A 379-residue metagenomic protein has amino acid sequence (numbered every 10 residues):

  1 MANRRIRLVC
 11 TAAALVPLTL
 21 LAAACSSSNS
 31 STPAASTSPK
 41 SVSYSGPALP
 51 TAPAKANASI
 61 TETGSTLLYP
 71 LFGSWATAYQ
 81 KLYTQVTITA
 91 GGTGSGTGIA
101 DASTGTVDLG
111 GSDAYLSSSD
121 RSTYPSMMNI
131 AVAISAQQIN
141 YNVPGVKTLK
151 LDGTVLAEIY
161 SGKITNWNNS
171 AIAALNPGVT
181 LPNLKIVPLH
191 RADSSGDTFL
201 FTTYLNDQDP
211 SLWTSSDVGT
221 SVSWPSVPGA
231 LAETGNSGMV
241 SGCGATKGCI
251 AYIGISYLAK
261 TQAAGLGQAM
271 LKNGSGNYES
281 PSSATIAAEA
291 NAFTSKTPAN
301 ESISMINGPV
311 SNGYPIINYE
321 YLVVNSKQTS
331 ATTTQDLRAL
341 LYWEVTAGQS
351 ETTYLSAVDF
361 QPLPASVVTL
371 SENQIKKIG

Functional and structural regions predicted by a protein language model:
M1-A12: Bacterial N-terminal signal peptides that target proteins for export
N3, S26-G379: Flexible loop/hinge segments at secondary-structure junctions
T19-A24: C-terminal motif of bacterial Sec signal peptides marking the signal peptidase cleavage site
